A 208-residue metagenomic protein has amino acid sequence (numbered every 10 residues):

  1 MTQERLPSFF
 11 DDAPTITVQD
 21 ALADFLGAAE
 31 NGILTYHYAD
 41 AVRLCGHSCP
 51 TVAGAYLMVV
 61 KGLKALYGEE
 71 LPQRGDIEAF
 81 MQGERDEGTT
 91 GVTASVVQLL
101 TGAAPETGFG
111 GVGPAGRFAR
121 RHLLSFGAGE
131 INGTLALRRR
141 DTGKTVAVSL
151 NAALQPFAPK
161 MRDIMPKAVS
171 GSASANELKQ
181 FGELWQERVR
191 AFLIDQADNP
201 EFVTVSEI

Functional and structural regions predicted by a protein language model:
M1-S48, L57-I208: Non-transmembrane, aqueous-exposed alpha-helical and coiled segments at domain scale
